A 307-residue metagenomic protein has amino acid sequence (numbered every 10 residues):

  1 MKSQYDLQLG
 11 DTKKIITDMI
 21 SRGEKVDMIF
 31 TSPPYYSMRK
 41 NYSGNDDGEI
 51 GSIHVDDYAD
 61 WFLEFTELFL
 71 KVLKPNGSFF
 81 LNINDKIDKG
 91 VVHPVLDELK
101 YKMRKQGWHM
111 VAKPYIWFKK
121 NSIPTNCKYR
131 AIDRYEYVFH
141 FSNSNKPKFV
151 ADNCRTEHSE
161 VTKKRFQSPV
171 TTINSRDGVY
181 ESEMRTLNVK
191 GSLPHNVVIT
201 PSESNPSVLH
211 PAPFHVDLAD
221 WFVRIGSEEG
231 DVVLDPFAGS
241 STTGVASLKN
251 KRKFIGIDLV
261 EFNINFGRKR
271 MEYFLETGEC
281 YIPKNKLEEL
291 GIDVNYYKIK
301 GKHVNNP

Functional and structural regions predicted by a protein language model:
M1-R268, T277, I299-P307: Core catalytic lobe of class I
L9-K14, N285-I292: Conserved SAM/SAH-binding loop
R268-N285: DNA/chromatin major-groove-contacting recognition/catalytic segments
L287-H303: Conserved P-loop NTPase motor core of helicases/translocases
